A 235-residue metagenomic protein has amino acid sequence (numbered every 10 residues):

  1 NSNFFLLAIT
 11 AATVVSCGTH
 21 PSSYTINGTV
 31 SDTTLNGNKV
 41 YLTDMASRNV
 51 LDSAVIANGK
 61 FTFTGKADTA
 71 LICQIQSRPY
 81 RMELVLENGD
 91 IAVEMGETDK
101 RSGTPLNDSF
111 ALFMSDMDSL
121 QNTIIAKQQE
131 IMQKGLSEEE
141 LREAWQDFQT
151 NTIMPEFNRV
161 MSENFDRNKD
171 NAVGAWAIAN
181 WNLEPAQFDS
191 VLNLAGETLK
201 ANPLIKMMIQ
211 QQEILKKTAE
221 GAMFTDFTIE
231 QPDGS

Functional and structural regions predicted by a protein language model:
N1-V15: Sec-dependent bacterial lipoprotein signal peptides
C17-R159: A non-transmembrane, solvent-exposed segment enriched in polar/low-complexity residues
N151-N168, A186-V191: Amphipathic alpha-helical coiled-coil segments
R167, N171, T198-K206: Short solvent-exposed coil/turn linkers within tandem alpha-helical repeat scaffolds
A175, F188-N193, I205-K206: Conserved positions within tetratricopeptide repeat
W176-L183: Structural detector for internal amphipathic alpha-helices that build alpha-solenoid repeat scaffolds
F188-E197, M223-F227: Alpha-helical repeat scaffolds
K206-S235: N-terminal "domain-start" segment that seeds a small globular fold
